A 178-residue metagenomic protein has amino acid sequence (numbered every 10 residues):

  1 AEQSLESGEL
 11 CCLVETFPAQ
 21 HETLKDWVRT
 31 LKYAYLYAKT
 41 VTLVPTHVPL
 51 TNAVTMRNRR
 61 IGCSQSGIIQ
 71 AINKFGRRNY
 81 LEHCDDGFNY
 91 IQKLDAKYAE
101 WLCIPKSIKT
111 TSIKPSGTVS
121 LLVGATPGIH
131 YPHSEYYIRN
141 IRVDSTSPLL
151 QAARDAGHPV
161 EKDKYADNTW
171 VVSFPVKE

Functional and structural regions predicted by a protein language model:
A1-E6, T16-T23, Y98, P115-V119 (+3 more regions): Short, glycine-/Ser/Thr-/acidic-enriched flexible segments
A1-F75, I141: Function-dense linear segments that define catalytic or interfacial modules in macromolecule-processing proteins
A1-S4, C11-P18, W27-V28, G124-E161: Extended active-site and interfacial segments that coordinate phosphate-rich ligands in large catalytic machineries
E9, T30, A34, R60-G67 (+4 more regions): General structural feature for long, well-ordered alpha-helical segments within catalytic domains of soluble enzymes
E22-T46, L149-E178: A structural-propensity feature for long, helix-poor, extended segments
T42-P49, G67, I72-P115: Internal maturation/activation junctions in enzymes
T51-Q65, I104, K109-V119, D163-K177: A glycine-rich phosphate-binding loop feature that marks nucleotide/adenosyl-phosphate handling sites
D95, C103-K106, T110-E135, R142-T146: Glycine-rich anion/phosphate-binding loop at the beta-strand->alpha-helix junction
